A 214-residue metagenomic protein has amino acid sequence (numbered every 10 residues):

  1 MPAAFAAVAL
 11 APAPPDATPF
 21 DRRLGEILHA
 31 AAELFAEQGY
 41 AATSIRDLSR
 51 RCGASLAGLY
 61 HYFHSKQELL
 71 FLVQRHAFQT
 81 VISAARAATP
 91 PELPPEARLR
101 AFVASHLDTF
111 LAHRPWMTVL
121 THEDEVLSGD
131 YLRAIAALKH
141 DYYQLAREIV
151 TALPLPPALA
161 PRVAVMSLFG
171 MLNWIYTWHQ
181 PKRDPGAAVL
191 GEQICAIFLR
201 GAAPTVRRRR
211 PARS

Functional and structural regions predicted by a protein language model:
M1-R22, E33, V206-S214: N-terminal intrinsically disordered/low-complexity leader segments
A4, L159-T177, V189-G201: Hydrophobic alpha-helical segments that form the core of small-molecule binding pockets and/or dimer interfaces
R23, I27-F35, H106, F198: Short hydrophobic clusters on alpha-helical segments that form packing/core surfaces in small helical domains
R23-A31, L48, L69, V73-V81 (+2 more regions): Generic hydrophobic, amphipathic alpha-helix propensity
E26, L34-E68, L72: Helix-turn-helix
L72, R86-A112: Hydrophobic alpha-helical connector segments
Q79-I82, G129-P154, R162-M166, V189-E192 (+1 more regions): Amphipathic alpha-helical packing segments from all-alpha helical-bundle domains
A101, L107, L111-R147, T151 (+1 more regions): Short secondary-structure transition hinges
